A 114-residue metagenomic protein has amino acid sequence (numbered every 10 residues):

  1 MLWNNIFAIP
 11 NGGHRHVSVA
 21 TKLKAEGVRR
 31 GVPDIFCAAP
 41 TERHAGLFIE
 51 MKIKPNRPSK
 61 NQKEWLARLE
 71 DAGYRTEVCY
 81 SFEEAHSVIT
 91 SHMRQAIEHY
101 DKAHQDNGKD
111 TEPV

Functional and structural regions predicted by a protein language model:
M1-V114: Catalytic phosphate/metal-binding cores of nucleic-acid and nucleotide-processing enzymes, i.e., regions that mediate
